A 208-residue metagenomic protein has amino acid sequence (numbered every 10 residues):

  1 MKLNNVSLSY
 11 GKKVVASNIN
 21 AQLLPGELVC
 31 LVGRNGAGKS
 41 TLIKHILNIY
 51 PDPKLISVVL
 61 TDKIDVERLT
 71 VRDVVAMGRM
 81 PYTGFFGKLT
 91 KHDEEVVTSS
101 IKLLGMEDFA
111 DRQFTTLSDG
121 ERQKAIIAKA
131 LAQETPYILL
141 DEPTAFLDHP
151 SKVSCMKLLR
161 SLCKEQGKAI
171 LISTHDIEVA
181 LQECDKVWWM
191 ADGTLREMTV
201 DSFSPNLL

Functional and structural regions predicted by a protein language model:
M1-L3, V15-N18: Conserved structural motif at the start of ABC-family nucleotide-binding domains
V32-R34: The feature captures the beta-strand-to-loop junction immediately N-terminal to the Walker
L47: Helix-to-loop junction immediately C-terminal to a conserved catalytic motif
Q113-L117: Conserved ABC ATPase signature
I138-D141: Catalytic Walker B motif of ABC-type/P-loop ATPase nucleotide-binding domains
T174-H175: H-loop/switch region of ABC-family ATPase nucleotide-binding domains
V187-V200: H-loop (His-switch) and adjacent beta-strand-loop-beta switch element of ABC-type ATPase nucleotide-binding domains
